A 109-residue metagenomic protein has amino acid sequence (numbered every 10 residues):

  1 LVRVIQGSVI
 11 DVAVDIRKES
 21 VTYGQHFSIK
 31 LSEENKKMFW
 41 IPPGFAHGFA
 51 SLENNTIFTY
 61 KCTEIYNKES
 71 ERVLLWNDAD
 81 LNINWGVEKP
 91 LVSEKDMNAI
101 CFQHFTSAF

Functional and structural regions predicted by a protein language model:
L1-E34, L52-F109: Active-site region of the double-stranded beta-helix
S32-F49: Conserved SET/PR-domain catalytic core that frames the SAM/AdoMet-binding pocket
